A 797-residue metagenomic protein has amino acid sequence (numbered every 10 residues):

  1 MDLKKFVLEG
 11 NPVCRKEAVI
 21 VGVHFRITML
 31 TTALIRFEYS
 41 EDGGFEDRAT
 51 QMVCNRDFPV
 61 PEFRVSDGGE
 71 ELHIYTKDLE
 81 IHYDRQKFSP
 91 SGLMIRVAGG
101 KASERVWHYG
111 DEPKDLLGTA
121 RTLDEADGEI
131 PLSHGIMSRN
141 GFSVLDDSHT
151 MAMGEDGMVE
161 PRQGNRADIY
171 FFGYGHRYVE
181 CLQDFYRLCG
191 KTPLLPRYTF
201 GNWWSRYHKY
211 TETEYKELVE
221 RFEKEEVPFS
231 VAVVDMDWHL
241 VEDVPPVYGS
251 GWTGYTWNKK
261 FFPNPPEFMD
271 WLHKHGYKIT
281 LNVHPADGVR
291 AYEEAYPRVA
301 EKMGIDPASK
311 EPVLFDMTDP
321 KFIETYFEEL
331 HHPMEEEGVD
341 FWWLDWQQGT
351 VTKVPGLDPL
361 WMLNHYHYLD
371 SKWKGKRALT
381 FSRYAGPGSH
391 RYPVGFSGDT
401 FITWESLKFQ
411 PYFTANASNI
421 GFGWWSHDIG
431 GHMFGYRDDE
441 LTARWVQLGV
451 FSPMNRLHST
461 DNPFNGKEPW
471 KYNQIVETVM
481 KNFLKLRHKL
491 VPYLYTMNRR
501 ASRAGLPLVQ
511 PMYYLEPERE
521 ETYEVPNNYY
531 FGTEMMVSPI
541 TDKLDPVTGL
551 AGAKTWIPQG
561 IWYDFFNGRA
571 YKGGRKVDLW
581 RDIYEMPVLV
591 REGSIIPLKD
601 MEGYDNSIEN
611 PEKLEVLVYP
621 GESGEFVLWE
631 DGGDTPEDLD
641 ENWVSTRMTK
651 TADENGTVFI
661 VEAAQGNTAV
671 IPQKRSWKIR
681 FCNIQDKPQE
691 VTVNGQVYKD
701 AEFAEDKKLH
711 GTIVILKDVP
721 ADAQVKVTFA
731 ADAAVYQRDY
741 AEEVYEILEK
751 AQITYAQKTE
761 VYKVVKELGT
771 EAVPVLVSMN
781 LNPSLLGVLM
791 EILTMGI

Functional and structural regions predicted by a protein language model:
M1-G22: Generic start-of-chain signal for non-secretory N-termini
D2-K4, N11, I81, L93-E585 (+2 more regions): Catalytic-domain carbohydrate-binding cleft regions of carbohydrate-active enzymes
K5-F6, L30-G69: A low-complexity, Ser/Thr/Gly/Pro-enriched, surface-exposed linker/loop concept that marks segments flanking
I27, I35-F37, I74-I81, M536-P539 (+1 more regions): Short, well-ordered beta-strand segments enriched in hydrophobic/aromatic residues
R36-D42, D545-P558, N667-K687: Surface-exposed beta-strand/loop patches in extracellular or lumenal glycoproteins
R48-E62, I305, Y563-I583, E690-I715: Solvent-exposed beta-strand/loop surfaces of large extracellular or lumenal domains
E71-H73, L79-E80, E702-Q724: A surface-exposed beta-strand-loop module
G593-Q696, V719-A721, T728-I797: Accessory, solvent-exposed terminal regions and/or long lumenal/extracellular loops of proteins
